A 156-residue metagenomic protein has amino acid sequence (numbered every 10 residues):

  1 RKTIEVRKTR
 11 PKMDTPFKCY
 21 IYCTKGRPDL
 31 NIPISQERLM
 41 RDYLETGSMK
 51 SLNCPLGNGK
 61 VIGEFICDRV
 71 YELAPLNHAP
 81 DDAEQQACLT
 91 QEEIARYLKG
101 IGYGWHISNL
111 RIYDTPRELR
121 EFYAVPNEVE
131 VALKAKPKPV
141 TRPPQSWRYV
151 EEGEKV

Functional and structural regions predicted by a protein language model:
R1-V156: Structured alpha/beta reader/binder surfaces that contact nucleic acids or chromatin modification marks
